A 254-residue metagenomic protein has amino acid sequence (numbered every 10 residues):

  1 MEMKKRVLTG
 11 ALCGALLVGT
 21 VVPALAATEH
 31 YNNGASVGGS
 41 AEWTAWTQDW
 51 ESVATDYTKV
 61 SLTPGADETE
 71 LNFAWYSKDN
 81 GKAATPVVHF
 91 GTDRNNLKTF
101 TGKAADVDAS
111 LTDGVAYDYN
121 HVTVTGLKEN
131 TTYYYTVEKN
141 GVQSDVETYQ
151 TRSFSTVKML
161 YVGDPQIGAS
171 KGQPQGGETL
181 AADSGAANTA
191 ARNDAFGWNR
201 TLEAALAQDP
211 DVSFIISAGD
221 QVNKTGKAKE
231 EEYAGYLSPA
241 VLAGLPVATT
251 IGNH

Functional and structural regions predicted by a protein language model:
M1-A27: Gram-positive Sec-dependent secretion signals
E29-I251: Divalent metal-dependent phosphoesterase catalytic cores across multiple superfamilies
H254: Acidic beta-to-alpha connecting loop that harbors the catalytic carboxylate
